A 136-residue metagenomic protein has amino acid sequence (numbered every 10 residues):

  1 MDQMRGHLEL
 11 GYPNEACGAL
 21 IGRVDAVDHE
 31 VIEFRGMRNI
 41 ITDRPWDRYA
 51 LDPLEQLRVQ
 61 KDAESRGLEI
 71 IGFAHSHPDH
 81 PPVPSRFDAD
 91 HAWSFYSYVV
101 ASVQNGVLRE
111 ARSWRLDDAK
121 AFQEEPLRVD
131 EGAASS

Functional and structural regions predicted by a protein language model:
M1-I70, D79-S136: Conserved beta-strand-loop surface patch within small alpha/beta domains used for substrate/adaptor or ligand engagement
F73: Conserved, mostly hydrophobic/aromatic
S76: Residue-level "edge-of-site" marker
